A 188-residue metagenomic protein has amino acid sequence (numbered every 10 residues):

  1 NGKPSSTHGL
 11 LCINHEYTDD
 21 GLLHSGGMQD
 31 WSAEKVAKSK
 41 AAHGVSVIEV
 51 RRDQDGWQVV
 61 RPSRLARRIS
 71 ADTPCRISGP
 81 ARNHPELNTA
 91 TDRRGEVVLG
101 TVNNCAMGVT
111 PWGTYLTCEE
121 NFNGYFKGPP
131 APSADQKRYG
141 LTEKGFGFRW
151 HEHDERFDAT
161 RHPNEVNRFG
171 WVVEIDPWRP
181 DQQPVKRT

Functional and structural regions predicted by a protein language model:
N1-T188: Conserved small-residue
